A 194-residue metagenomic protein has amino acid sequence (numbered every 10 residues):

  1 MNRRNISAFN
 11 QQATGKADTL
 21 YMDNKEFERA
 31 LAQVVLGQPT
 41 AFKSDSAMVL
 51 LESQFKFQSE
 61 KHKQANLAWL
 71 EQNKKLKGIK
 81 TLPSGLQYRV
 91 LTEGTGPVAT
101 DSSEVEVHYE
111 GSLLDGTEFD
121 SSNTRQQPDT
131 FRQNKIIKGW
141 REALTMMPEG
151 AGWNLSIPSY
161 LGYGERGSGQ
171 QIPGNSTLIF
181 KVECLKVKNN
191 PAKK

Functional and structural regions predicted by a protein language model:
M1-K194: Cross-family detector of peptidyl-prolyl cis-trans isomerase
